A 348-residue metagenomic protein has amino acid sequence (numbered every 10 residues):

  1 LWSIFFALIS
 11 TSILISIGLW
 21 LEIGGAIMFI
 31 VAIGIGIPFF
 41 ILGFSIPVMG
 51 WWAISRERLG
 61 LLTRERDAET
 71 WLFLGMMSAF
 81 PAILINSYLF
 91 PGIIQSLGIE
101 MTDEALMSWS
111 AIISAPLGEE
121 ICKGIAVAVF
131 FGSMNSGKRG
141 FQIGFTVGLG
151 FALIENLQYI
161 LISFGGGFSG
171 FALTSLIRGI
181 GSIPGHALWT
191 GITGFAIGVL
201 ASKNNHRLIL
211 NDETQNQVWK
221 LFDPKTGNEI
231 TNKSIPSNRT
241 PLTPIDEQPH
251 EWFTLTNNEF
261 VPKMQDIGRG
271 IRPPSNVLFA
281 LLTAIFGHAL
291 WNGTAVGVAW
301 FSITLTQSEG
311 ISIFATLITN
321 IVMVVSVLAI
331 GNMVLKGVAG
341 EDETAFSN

Functional and structural regions predicted by a protein language model:
L1-N348: Hydrophobic alpha-helical segments at protein termini of multi-pass membrane proteins
